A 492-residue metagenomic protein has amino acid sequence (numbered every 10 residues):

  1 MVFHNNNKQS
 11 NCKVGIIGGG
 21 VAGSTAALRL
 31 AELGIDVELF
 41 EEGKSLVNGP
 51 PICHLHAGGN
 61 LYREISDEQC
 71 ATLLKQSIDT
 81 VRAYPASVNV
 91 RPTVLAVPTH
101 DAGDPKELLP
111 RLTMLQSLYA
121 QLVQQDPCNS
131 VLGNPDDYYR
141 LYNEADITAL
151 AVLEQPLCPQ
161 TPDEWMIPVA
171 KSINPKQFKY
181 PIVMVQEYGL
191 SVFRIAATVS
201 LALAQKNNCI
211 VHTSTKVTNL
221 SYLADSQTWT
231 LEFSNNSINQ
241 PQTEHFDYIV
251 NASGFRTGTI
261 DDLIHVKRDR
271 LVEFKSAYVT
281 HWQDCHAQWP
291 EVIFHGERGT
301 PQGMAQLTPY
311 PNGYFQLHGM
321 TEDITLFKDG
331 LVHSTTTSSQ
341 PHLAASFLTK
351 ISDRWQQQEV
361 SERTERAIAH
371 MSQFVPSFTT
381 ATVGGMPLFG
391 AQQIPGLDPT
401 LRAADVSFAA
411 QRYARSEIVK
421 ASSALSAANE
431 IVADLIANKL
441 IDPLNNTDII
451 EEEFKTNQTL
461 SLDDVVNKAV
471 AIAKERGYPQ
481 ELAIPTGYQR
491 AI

Functional and structural regions predicted by a protein language model:
C12-E38: N-terminal Rossmann-like FAD-binding beta1-loop-alpha1 element of flavoenzymes
E32-P51: Glycine-rich FAD pyrophosphate-binding loop
H54-E164: Dinucleotide-binding Rossmann-like beta1-alpha1 core, especially the glycine-rich loop that anchors the ADP
V88-D101, P156, P162-N207, Q242 (+1 more regions): Helix-loop-beta segment of a Rossmann-like dinucleotide-binding subdomain
K176-Y248, A252, A424-D434: Helical element adjacent to the flavin cofactor pocket in flavoenzyme catalytic cores
N235-G303, Y310-G313, N438-I441: Central helical "cap/lid" subdomain
E297-T400: Active-site lid/adjacent beta-loop-alpha segment flanking the redox-cofactor pocket in flavoenzymes
Q357-N457: C-terminal catalytic lobe of FAD-dependent flavoproteins
